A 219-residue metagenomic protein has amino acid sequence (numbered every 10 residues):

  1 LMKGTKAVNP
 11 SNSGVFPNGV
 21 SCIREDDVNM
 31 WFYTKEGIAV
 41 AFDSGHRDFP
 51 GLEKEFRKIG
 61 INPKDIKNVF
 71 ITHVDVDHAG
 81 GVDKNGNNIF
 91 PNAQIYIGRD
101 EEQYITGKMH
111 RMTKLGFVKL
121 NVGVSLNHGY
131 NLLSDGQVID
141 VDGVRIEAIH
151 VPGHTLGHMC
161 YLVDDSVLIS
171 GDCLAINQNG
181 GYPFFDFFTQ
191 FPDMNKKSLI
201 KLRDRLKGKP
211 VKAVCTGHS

Functional and structural regions predicted by a protein language model:
K6-I59, C160-G171, A175-I176: Conserved beta-strand hairpin/beta-sheet module of binuclear metal-dependent hydrolase folds, prominently
P10-V20, F117-N121, D142-V144: Short Pro/Gly-enriched beta-strand edge/turn motifs at strand-loop
I38, D100, Q137, V144 (+1 more regions): Well-ordered beta-strand scaffold positions
V40, F70, I95, V167-S170 (+1 more regions): Residue-level marker for buried hydrophobic side chains located in beta-strands that build the well-ordered beta-sheet
V40-D43, N68-F70, A148-H150: Short catalytic-loop micro-motif centered on adjacent basic/acidic residues
R47, R145-P152, L156-S219: Metallo-beta-lactamase
D48-P50, R57-Q137: Active-site HxH/HxHxD metal-binding segment of metal-dependent hydrolases
I59-K64, I139-V144, K207-K209: Glycine-rich phosphate-binding loop signature in dinucleotide/nucleotide-binding domains
